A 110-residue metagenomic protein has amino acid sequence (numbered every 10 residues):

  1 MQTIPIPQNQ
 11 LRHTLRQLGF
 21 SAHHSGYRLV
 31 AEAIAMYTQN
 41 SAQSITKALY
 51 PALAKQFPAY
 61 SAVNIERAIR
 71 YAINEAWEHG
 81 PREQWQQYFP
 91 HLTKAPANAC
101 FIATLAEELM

Functional and structural regions predicted by a protein language model:
M1-P51: AAA+ P-loop NTPase domains with strong preference for DNA replication initiators and clamp-loader complexes
P7, G26, S61, I65-A68: Helical mechanochemical/support elements of P-loop NTPase systems and associated helical scaffolds
T14-Q17, A33-Y37, Q56, E75 (+2 more regions): Conserved, well-folded catalytic cores of nucleic-acid-processing and energy-transducing macromolecular machines
L18-S21, N40-S41, Q56-I65, W77: Short acidic, glycine/proline-enriched loop segments that cap or flank alpha-helices
K55-A59, R67-Y71, E78-M110: C-terminal engagement/docking regions of AAA+ P-loop ATPases
